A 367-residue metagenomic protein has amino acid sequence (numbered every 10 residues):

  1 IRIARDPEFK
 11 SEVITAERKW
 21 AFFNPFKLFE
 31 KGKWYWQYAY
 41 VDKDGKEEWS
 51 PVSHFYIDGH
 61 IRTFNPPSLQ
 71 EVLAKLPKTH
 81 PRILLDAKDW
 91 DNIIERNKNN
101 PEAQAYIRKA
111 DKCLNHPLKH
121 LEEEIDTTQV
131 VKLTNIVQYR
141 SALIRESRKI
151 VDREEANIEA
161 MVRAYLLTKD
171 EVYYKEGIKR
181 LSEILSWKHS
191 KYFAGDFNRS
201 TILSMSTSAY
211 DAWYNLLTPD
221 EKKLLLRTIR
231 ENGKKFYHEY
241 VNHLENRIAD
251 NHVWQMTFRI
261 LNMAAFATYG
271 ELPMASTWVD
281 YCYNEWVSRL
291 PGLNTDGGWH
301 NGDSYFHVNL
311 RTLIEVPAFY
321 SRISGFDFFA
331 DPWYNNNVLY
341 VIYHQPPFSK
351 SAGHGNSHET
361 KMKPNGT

Functional and structural regions predicted by a protein language model:
R2-K31, K43-D44: Recognizes extended acidic, P/S/T-rich segments that occur within or adjacent to Ig-like beta-sandwich modules
K43-H60: Extracellular fibronectin type III
Y56-I83: Low-complexity, Pro/Ser/Thr- and charge-rich linker/hinge segments at domain boundaries
L73-N99: N-terminal mature-domain "stem" immediately C-terminal to a signal peptide or N-terminal signal-anchor/transmembrane
R82, N97, Q104-I107, L114-E123 (+3 more regions): Aromatic-lined, polymer-binding surfaces characteristic of secreted/periplasmic polysaccharide-degrading enzymes
H354-T367: N-terminal leader/propeptide and maturation segments of large enzyme subunits in energy/redox metabolism and hydrolases
